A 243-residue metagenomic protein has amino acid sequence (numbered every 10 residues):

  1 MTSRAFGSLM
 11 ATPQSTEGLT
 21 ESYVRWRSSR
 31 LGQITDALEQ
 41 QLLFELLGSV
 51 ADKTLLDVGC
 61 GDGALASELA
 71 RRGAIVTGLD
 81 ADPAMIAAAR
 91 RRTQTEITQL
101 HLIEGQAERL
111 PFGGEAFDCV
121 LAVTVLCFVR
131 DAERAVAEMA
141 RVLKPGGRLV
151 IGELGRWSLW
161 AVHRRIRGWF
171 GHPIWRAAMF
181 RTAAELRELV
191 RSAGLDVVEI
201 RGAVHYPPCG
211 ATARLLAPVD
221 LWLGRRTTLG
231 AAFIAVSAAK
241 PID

Functional and structural regions predicted by a protein language model:
T2-A51, A64, E68, A88 (+2 more regions): Conserved class I S-adenosyl-L-methionine
L56, D62-R109: Class I SAM-dependent methyltransferase SAM/SAH-binding core
L121: A conserved beta-strand element that flanks and buttresses the S-adenosyl-L-methionine
T124-C127: Short catalytic micro-motifs in class I SAM-dependent methyltransferases
E133-P145: A short glycine-rich, Lys/Arg-flanked "PGG" loop and its adjoining helix->strand segment in the class I
R148-P173: Conserved class I S-adenosyl-L-methionine
G168-E185: Acceptor-substrate binding/catalytic loop of class I
V198-D243: A C-terminal cap/extension of S-adenosyl-L-methionine-dependent methyltransferases that defines the acceptor-substrate
